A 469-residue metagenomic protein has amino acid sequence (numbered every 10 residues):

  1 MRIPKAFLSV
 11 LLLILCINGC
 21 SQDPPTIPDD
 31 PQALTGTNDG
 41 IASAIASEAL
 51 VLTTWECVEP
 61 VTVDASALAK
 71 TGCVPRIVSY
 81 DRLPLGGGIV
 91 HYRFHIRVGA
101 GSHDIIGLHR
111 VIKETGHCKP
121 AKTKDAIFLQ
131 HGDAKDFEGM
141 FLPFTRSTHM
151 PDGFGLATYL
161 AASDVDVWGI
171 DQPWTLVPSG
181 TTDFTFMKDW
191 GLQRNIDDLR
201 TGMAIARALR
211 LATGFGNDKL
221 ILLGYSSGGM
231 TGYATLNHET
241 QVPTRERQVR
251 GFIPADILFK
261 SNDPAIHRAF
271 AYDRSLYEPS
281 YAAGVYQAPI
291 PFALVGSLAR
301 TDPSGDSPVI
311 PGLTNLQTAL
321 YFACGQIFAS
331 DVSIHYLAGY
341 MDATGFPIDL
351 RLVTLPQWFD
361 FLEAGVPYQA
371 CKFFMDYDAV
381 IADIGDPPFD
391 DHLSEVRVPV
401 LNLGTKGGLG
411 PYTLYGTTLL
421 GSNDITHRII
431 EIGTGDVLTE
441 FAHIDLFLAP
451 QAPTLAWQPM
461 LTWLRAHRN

Functional and structural regions predicted by a protein language model:
L12-T54: Bacterial Sec-dependent N-terminal signal peptides
L68-K122: N-terminal cap/lid segment of alpha/beta-hydrolase-fold proteins
T115-D171: Short, surface-exposed "cap/lid" segments of acyl-processing enzymes
M187-L211: Alpha/beta-hydrolase active-site loop
A212-S226: Alpha/beta-hydrolase fold nucleophile elbow
H267-P411: Alpha/beta-hydrolase
L403-F441: Conserved loop-alpha-helix segment in the C-terminal half of the alpha/beta-hydrolase fold that carries the catalytic
R428-N469: Catalytic active-site module of serine/aspartate enzymes centered on a nucleophile-bearing elbow/loop
